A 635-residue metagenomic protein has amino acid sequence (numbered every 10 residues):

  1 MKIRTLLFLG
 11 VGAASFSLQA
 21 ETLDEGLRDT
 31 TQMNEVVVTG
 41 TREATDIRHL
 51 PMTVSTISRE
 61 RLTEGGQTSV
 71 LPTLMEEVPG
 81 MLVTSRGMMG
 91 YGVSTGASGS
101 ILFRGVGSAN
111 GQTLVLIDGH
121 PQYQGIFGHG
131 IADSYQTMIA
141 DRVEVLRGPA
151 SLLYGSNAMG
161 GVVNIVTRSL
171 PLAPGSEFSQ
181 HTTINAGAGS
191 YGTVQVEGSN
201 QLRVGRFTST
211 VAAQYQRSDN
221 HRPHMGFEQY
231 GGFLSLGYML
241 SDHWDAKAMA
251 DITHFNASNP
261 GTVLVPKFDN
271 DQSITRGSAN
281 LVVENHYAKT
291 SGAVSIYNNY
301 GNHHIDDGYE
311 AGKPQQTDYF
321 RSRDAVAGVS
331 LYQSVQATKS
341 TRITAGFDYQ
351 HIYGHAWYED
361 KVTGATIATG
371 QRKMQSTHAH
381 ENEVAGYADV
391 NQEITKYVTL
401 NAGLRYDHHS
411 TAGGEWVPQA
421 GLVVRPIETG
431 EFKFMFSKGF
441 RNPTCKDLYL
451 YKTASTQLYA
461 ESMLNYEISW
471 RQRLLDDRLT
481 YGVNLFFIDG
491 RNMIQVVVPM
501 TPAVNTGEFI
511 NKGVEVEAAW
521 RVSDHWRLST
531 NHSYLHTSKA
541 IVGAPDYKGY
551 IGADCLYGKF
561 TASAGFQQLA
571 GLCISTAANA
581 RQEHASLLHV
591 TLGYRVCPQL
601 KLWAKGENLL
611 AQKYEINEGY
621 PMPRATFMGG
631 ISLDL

Functional and structural regions predicted by a protein language model:
A20-T63, L71, N484: Short, acidic, small-residue-rich periplasmic hinge/interaction motif at the N-terminus of Gram-negative outer-membrane
P72-H120: Extracytoplasmic beta-strand/coil segments of soluble accessory domains associated with Gram-negative outer-membrane
H120-R147: Short acidic/polar hinge/loop motifs at secondary-structure boundaries that mediate gating or recognition
V162, T167-L202, A213, N220-P223: Short strand-turn segments of transmembrane beta-barrel domains in outer membranes, especially the first one or two
R206-F207, S291-D307, I352-Y358, R425 (+4 more regions): Membrane-embedded beta-barrel scaffold of Gram-negative outer-membrane proteins
S218-M225, Q229, H243-V326: Flexible loop and strand-edge segments within Gram-negative outer membrane beta-barrel domains
S241, T338-R342, D348, T369-D489 (+3 more regions): Structural signature of Gram-negative outer-membrane beta-barrels, strongest in the C-terminal barrel of TonB-dependent
E393-T395, L485-D489, N505-S575, R595-K605 (+1 more regions): Gram-negative outer-membrane beta-barrel transporters
